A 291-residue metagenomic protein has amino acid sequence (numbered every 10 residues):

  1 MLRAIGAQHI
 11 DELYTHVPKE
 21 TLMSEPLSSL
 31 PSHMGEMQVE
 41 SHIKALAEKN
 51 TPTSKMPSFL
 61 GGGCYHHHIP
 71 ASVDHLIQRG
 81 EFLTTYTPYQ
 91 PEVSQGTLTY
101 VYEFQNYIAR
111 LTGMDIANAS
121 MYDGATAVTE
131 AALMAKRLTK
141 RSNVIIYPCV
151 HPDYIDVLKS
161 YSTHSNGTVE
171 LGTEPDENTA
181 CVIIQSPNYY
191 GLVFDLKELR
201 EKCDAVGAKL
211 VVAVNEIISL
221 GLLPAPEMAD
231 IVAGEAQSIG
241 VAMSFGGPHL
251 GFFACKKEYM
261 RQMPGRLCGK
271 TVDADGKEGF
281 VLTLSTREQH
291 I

Functional and structural regions predicted by a protein language model:
L13, E227-V241: Conserved active-site segment immediately N-terminal to the catalytic lysine that forms the internal aldimine
L13, I108, L158-K159, V182 (+3 more regions): Buried hydrophobic positions in well-ordered alpha/beta secondary-structure cores of metabolic enzymes
T15, K19, M23-Y102: N-terminal entrance/gating region of PLP-dependent enzymes' catalytic architecture
H67-N178: PLP-dependent aspartate aminotransferase-fold enzymes
H151-D153, I217-L220, S238-M243, M260-R261: Short gly/pro/ser/thr-enriched loop/turn and capping motifs at secondary-structure boundaries
G167-I218: Active-site phosphate-binding strand-loop segment of PLP-dependent enzymes
I239-I291: Active-site C-terminal subdomain of aminotransferase-like
